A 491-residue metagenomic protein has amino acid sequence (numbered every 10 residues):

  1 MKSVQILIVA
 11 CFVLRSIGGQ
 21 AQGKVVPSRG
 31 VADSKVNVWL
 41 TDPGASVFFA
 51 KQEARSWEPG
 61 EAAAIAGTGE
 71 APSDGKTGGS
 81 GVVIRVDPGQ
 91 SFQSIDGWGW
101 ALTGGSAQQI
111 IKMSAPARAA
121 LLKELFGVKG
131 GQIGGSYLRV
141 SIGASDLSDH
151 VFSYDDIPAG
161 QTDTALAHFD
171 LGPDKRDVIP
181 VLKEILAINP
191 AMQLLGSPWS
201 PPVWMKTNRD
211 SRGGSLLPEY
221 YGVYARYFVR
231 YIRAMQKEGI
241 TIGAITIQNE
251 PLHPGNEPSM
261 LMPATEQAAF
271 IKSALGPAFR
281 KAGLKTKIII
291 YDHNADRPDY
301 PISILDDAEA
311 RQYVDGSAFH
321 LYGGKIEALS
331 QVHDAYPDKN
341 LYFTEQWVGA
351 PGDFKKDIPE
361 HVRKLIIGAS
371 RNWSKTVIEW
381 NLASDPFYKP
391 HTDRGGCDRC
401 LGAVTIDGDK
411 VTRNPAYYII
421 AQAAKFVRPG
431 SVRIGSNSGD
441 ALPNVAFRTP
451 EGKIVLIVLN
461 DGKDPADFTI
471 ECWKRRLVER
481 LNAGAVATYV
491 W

Functional and structural regions predicted by a protein language model:
L7-R15: Bacterial N-terminal signal peptides
F49-I242, S273: N-terminal catalytic cores of secreted or lumenal carbohydrate-active enzymes
D96-W98, G131-L138, N189-Q193, E238-A244 (+6 more regions): Loop/turn elements at helix/coil->beta-strand transitions in domains of secreted/extracellular proteins
W100, G134, L194, I245 (+5 more regions): Conserved, mostly hydrophobic/aromatic
V223-A244, P251-G349: Active-site neighborhood of glycoside hydrolase catalytic domains
N340-I419, G435-S438: Aromatic/acidic polysaccharide-binding cleft in carbohydrate-active enzymes
K425, S436-W473, G484: Carbohydrate-binding surface patches
L481-W491: C-terminal beta-strand-rich structural cap/linker in extracellular carbohydrate-active enzymes
